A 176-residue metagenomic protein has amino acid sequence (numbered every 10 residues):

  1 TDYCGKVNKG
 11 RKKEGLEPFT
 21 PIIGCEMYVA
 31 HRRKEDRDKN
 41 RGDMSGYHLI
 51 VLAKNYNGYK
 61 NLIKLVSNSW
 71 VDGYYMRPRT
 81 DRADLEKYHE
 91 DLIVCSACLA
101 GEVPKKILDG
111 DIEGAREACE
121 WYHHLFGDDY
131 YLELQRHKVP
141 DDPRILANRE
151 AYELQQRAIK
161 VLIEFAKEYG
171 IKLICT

Functional and structural regions predicted by a protein language model:
T1-T176: Phosphodiester-processing cores and adjacent nucleic acid-binding clamps
